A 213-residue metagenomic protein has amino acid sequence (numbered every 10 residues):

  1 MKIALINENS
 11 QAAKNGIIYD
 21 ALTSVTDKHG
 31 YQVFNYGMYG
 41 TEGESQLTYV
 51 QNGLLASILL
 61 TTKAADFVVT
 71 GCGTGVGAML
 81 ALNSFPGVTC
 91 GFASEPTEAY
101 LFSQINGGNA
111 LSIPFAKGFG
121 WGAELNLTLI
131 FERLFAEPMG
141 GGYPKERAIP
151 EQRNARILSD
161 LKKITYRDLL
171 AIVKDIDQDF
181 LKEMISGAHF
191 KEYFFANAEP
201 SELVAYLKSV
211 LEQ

Functional and structural regions predicted by a protein language model:
M1-V33: Small-residue-rich anion-binding loops in enzyme active sites
A4-I17, Y100-Q213: C-terminal binding/interaction regions
K14-N15, G53, G75-A81: Short glycine/serine/threonine-rich phosphate/pyrophosphate-binding segments that cradle anionic phosphate groups
H29-Q46: A short beta-strand-loop structural module common to alpha/beta enzyme folds
F34-G37, V68-C72: Short, conserved beta-strand edge motifs with alternating hydrophobic and charged residues
Y49-F67: Short, structured active-site "lid" loops
A65-G71, V88-C90: A short, small-residue-rich loop immediately preceding and capping a beta-strand
G77-C90, S94-E98: Short Gly/Thr/Asp-enriched flexible loops that form oxyanion-binding sites at enzyme active sites
